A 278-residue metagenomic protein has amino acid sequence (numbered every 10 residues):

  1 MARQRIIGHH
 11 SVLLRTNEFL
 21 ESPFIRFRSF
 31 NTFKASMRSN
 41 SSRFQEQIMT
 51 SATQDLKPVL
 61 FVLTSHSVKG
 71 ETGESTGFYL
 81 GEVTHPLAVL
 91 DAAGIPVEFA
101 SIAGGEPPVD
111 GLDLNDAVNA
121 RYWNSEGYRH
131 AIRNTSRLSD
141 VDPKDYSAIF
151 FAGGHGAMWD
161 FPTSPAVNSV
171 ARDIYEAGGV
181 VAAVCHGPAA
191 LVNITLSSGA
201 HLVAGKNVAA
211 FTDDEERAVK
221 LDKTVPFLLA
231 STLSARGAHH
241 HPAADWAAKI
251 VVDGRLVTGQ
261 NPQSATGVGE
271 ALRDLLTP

Functional and structural regions predicted by a protein language model:
M1-L13, F19: Extreme N-terminal basic, low-complexity initiation segments that serve as generic localization/processing leaders
H9, F19, F24-F33, M37-A177 (+1 more regions): Extended, subdomain-level signal for the structured scaffold at the beginning of enzyme domains
G178-A182: Conserved, well-structured core segments that form or line functional sites
C185: Catalytic, metal-anchored helix/loop core of enzyme active sites in primary metabolism
